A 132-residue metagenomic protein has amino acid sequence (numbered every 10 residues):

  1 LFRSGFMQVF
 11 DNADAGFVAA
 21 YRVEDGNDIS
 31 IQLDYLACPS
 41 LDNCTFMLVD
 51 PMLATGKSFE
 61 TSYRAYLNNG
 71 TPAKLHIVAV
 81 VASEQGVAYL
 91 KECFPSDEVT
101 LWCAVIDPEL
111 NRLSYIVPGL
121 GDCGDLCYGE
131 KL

Functional and structural regions predicted by a protein language model:
F2-L132: PRPP-associated nucleotide enzymes
